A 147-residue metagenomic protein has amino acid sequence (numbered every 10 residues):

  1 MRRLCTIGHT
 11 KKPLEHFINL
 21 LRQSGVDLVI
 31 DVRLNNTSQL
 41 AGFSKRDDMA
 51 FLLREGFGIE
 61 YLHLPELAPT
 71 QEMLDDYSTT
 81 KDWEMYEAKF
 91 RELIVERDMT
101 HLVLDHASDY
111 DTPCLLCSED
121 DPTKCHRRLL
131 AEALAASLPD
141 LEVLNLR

Functional and structural regions predicted by a protein language model:
M1-R147: Residues lining hydrophobic/aromatic ligand-binding pockets adjacent to catalytic sites
